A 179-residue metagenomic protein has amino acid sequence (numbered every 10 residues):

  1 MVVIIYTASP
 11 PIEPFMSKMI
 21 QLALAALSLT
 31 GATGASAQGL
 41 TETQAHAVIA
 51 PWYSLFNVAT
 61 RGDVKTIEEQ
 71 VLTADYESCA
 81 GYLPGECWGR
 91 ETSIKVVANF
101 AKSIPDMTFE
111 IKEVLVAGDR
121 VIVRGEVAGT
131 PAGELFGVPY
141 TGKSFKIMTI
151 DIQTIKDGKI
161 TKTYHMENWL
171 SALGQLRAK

Functional and structural regions predicted by a protein language model:
M1-F15: N-terminal amphipathic/basic-hydrophobic helices that include classical n-h-c signal peptides and signal-anchor
E13-A23: Bacterial N-terminal signal peptides that target proteins for export
Q21-G31: Bacterial N-terminal signal peptides
T33-A37: Sec/Tat signal peptide C-region and signal peptidase I cleavage site
G39-D75: Short acidic-aromatic low-complexity motifs
K65-G118, E126: A solvent-exposed, acidic/Ser-Thr-rich amphipathic alpha-helical stretch
E126-K156: Exposed beta-sheet edge and beta->alpha loop/turn motif
T161-K179: Low-complexity, intrinsically disordered terminal/linker segments enriched in charged and Gly/Pro repeats
